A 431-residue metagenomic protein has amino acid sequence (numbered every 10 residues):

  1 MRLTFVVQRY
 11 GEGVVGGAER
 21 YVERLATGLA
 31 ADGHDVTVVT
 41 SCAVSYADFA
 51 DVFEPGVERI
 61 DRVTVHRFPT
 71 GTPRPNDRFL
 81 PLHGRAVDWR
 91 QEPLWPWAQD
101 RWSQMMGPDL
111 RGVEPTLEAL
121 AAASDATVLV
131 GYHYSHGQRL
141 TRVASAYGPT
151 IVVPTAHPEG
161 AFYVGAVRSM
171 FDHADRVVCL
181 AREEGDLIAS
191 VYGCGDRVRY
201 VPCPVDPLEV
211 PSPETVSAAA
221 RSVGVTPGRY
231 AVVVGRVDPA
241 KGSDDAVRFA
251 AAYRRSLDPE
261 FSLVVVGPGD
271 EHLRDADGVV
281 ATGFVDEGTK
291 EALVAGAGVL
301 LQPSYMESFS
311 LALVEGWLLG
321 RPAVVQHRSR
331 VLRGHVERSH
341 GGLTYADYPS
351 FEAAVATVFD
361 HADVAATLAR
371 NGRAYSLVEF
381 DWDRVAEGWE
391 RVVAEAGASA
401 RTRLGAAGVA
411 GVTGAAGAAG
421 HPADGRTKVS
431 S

Functional and structural regions predicted by a protein language model:
M1-P69, A122, G148, Y253 (+1 more regions): N-terminal subdomain of nucleotide-sugar transferases
T4, V178, V205, A220 (+2 more regions): Conserved donor-binding/catalytic core segment of Leloir-type glycosyltransferases
T40, P149-G160, V167-V216, V225-T226: Donor nucleotide-sugar binding/catalytic pocket of nucleotide-sugar-dependent glycosyltransferases
S145, G267-A292, V299: Nucleotide-activated donor-binding/catalytic signature segment of Leloir-type glycosyltransferases, i.e., the conserved
Y305: Aromatic "clamp/platform" in nucleotide-sugar-dependent glycosyltransferases that forms part of the donor/acceptor
P322-Q326: Short hydrophobic beta-strand element within catalytic cores of glycosyltransferases and related nucleotide-activated
R338-P349, T357-A362: Conserved acidic donor-binding segment of nucleotide-sugar-dependent glycosyltransferases
T357, V364-E379, G388-R391: A short, well-ordered alpha-helix in the C-terminal region of glycosyltransferases
